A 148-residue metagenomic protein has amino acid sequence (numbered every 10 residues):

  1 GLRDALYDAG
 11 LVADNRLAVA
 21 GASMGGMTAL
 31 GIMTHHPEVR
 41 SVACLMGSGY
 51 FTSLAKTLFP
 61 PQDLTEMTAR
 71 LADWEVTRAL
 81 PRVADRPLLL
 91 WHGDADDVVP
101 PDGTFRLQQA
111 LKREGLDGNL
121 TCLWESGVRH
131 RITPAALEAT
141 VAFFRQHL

Functional and structural regions predicted by a protein language model:
L2-D63: Primarily recognizes the serine-hydrolase "nucleophile elbow" in alpha/beta-hydrolase and SGNH/GDSL folds
L17, L88, L120-T121: Short, conserved active-site loop motifs that form the nucleotide-linked donor/cofactor pocket
S23, D94, V128: Residue-level signal for short, function-critical loop segments
M27, V39, L45-S48, D63-T65 (+5 more regions): A structural signal for the main folded, soluble domain(s) of proteins
M33-E38, Q109, V141-A142: Short, surface-exposed basic-aromatic patches at helix termini and helix-loop junctions that form
A43, L89-W91, L123: Hydrophobic/aromatic beta-strand patches that form the interior of the parallel beta-sheet core in alpha/beta enzyme
S53-L111: The feature captures the conserved acid-bearing segment of alpha/beta-hydrolase catalytic domains
F105, R113-L148: C-terminal catalytic histidine-bearing segment of alpha/beta-hydrolase fold enzymes
